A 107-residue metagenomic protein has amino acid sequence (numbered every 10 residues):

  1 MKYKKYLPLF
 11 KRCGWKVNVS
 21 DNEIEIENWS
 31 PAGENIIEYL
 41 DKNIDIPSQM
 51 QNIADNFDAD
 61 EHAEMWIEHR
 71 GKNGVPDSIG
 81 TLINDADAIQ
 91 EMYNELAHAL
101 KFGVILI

Functional and structural regions predicted by a protein language model:
M1, K101-I107: Short intrinsically disordered terminal tails
M1-V19: Amphipathic alpha-helical segments
S20-N94, H98: Acidic, low-complexity, intrinsically disordered interaction modules
